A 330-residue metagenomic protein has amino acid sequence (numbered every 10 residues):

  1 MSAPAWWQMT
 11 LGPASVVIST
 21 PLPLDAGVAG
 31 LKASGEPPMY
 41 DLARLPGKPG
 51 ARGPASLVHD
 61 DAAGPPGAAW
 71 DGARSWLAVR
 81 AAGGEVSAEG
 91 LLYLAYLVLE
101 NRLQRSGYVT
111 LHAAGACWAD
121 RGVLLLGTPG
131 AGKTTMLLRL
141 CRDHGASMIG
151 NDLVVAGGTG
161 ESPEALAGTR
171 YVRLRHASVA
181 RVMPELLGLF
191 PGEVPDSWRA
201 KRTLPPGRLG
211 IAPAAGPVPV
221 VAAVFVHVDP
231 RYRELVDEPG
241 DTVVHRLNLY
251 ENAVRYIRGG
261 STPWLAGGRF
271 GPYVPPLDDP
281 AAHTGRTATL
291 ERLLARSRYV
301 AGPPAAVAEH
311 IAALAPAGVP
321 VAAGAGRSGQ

Functional and structural regions predicted by a protein language model:
M1, G53-A62, E100-Y108, D278-H283: Short, solvent-exposed secondary-structure boundary motifs
M1-L91, V307-G329: Long, basic/Gly/Ser/Thr-rich N-terminal segments that mediate initial subcellular attachment or targeting
A3-Q8, G12-S15, H112, C117-G127 (+1 more regions): Glycine-rich, often acidic-flanked micro-motifs that create phosphate/phosphodiester-binding or positioning elements
P54-P66, S87, L97-L99, S162-T169 (+1 more regions): Short N-terminal helix-initiation segments at or just after the protein's N-terminus
W76-A78, Q104-L111, A146-G150: Short secondary-structure capping/junction motifs at helix and strand boundaries
S87-L111: N-terminal pre-Walker A segment at the start of P-loop NTPase domains
G132-K133: Conserved glycine(s) of the Walker
M136-L137: Post-Walker A alpha-helix
